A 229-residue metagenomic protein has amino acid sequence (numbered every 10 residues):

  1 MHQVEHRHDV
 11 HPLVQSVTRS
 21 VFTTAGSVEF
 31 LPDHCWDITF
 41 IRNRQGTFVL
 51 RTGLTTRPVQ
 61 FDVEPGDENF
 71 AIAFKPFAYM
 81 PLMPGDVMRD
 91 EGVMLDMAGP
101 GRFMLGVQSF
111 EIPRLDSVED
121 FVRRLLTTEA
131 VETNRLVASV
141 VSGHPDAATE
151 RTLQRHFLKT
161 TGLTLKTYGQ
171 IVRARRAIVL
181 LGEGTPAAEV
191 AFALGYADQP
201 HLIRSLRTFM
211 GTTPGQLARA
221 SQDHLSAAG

Functional and structural regions predicted by a protein language model:
M1-E150, T160-T164, G182, P186-A197 (+2 more regions): Alpha-helical bundle regulatory/interaction domains
F40, Y168-I171: Conserved short hydrophobic patches within well-ordered secondary structure
T149, Q170-R173: N-terminal positioning helix adjacent to the helix-turn-helix/winged-helix DNA-binding module
F157, G169, L206-R207, A218: DNA major-groove recognition helix of helix-turn-helix
R173, L206, Q222: Positions that flank functional sites
A174-G182: Short, amphipathic alpha-helical "recognition" segments used to contact nucleic acids or chromatin
D198, S205-F209: The feature captures the conserved acid-bearing segment of alpha/beta-hydrolase catalytic domains
